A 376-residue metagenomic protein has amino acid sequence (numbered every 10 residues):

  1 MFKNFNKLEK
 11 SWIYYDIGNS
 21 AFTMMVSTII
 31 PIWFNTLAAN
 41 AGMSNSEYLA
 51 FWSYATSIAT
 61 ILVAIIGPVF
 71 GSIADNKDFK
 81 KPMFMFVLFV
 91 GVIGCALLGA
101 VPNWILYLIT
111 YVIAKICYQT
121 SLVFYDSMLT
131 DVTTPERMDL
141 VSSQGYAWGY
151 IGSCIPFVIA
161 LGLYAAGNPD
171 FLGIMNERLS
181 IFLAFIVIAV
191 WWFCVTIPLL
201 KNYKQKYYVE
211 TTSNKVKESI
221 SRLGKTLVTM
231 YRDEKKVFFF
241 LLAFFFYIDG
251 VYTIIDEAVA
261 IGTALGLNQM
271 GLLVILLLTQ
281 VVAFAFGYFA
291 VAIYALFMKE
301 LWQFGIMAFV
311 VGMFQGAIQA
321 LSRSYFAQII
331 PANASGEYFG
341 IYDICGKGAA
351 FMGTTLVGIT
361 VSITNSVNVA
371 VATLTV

Functional and structural regions predicted by a protein language model:
F2-K10, K204-L241: Juxtamembrane intracellular "pre-TM" segments in multi-pass secondary transporters
F2-T60, K236-I275: Helix-loop boundary and gating motifs at the non-cytosolic
N45-E47, Y164-V190, I359-V376: A membrane-interface helix-boundary motif in multi-pass transporters
S46-A50, P135-Y146, Q269, A332-Y342: Loop-to-transmembrane helix entry/capping segments in MFS-fold secondary transporters and related SLC/MFSD carriers
W52-S72, L277-A285: Central cavity-lining transmembrane alpha-helices of secondary-active solute carriers, predominantly the Major
M85-N103, G287-K299: C-terminal ends and interior cores of transmembrane alpha-helices in multi-pass membrane transporters/permeases
S142-Y164, D343-G353: Glycine-rich segments within core transmembrane alpha-helices of 12-TM secondary carriers
Y288-Q319: C-terminal transmembrane helical hairpin of 12-TM major facilitator-type secondary transporters
